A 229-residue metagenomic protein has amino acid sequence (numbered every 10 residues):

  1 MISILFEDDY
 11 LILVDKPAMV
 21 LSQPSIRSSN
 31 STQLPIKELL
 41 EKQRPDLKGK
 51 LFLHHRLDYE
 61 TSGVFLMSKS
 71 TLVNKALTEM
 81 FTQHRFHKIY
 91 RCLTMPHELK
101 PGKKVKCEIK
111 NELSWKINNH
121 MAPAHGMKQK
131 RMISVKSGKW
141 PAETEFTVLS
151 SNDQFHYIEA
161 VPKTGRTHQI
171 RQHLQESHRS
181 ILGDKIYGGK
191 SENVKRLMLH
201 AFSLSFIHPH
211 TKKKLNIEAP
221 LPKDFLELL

Functional and structural regions predicted by a protein language model:
M1-L229: RNA pseudouridine synthases
